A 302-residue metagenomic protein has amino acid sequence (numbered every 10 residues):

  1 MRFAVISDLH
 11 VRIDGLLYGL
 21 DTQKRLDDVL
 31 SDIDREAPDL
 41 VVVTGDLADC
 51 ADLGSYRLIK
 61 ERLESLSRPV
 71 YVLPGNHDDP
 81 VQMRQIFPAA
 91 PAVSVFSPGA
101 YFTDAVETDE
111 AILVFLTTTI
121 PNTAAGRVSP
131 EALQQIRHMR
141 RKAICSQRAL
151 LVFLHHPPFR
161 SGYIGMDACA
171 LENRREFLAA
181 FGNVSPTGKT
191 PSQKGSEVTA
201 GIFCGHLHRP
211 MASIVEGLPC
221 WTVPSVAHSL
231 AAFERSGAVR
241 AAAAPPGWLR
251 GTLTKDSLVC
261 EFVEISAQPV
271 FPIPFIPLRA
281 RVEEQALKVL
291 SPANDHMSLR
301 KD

Functional and structural regions predicted by a protein language model:
M1-L58: N-terminal active-site segment of His-dependent metallophosphoesterases
R2-I13, E110-I120, L151-L154, L218-P224 (+1 more regions): Active-site-proximal beta-strand elements of phosphoester/diester hydrolases
D8, V41, D46, I59 (+7 more regions): Divalent metal-coordination and catalytic microenvironments
R12-D14, D49-G54, L58, N76-R84 (+4 more regions): Active-site environment of divalent metal-dependent phosphoester hydrolases
G15-L20, L53-S55, A124-S129, Y163-A168 (+1 more regions): Short, solvent-exposed loop/turn segments at secondary-structure boundaries
L17-L20, K24, T190, G195 (+1 more regions): Binuclear metal-dependent phosphoesterase catalytic core
V29-L40, G126-W221, R279, E284-R300: His/acidic metal-ligating clusters that form di-metal
L53-R141, E176-G182, P186, T190 (+5 more regions): Extended active-site neighborhood of metal-dependent phosphoesterases/phosphodiesterases
